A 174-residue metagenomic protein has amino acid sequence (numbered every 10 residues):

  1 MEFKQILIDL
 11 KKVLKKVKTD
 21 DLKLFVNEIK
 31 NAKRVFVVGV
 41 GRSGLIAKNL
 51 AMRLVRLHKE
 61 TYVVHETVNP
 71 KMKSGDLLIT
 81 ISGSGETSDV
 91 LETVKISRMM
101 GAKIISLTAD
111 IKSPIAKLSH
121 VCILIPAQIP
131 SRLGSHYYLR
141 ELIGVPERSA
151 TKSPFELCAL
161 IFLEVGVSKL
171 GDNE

Functional and structural regions predicted by a protein language model:
M1-K15: Generic N-terminal amphipathic, Lys/Arg-enriched alpha-helix
K12, L24, I161, V165-K169: Alpha-helical scaffold segments in soluble metabolic enzymes
K12-T19, K59, A127, S168-D172: Generic secondary-structure signature for well-ordered alpha-helical cores
K15-N31: A short, well-structured juxtamembrane/interface segment
F36-V40, I46-L160: Glycine-rich phosphate-binding loops that contact phosphosugars or nucleotide phosphates
H136-L139, S168-E174: Active-site/ligand-binding-proximal alpha/beta "capping" segment
